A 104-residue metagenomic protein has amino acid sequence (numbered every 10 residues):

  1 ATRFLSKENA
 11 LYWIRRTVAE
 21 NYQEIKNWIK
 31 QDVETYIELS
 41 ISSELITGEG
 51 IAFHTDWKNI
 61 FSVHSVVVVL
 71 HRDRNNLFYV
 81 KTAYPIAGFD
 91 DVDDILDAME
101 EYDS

Functional and structural regions predicted by a protein language model:
A1-S104: Functional cores of ribonucleases/endoribonucleases
